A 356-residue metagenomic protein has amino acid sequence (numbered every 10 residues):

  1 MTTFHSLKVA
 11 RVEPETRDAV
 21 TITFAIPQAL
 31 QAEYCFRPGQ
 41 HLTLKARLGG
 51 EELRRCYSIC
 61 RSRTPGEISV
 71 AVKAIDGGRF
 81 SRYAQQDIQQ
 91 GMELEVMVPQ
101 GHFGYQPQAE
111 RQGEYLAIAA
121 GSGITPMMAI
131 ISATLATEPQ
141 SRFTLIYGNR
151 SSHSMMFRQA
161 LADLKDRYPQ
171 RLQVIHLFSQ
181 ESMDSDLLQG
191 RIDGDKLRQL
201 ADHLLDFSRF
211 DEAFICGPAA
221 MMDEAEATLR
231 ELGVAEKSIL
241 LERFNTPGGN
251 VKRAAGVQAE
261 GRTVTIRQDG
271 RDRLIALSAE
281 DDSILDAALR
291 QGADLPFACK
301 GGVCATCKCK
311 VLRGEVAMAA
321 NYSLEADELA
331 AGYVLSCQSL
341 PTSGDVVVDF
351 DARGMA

Functional and structural regions predicted by a protein language model:
M1-T2, S6-K8, P14, D18 (+6 more regions): Iron-sulfur (Fe-S) cluster-binding modules
T2-E93, M97, E110-G113, S141 (+3 more regions): Ferredoxin-reductase
I26, A46-L48, I266-G270, V311 (+1 more regions): Short acidic, glycine-rich loop/turn motifs
R63-G66, Q108-G113, E138, P341-F350: Ligand-binding loop in jelly-roll beta-barrel domains
Y83-A259, T263-T265: FNR/FR-type flavoprotein reductase catalytic core
E260-P296: C-terminal accessory/binding modules appended to enzymatic or scaffolding proteins
L289-Q291, P296, T306-M355: Iron-sulfur (Fe-S) cluster-binding segments and ferredoxin-like electron-carrier domains, especially [2Fe-2S]
